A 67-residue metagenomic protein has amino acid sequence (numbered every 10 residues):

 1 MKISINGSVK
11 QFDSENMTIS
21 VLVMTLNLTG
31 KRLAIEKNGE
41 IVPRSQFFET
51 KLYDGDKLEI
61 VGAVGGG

Functional and structural regions predicted by a protein language model:
M1-G66: Ubiquitin-like/PB1-type beta-grasp interaction modules and other compact soluble beta-rich domains
